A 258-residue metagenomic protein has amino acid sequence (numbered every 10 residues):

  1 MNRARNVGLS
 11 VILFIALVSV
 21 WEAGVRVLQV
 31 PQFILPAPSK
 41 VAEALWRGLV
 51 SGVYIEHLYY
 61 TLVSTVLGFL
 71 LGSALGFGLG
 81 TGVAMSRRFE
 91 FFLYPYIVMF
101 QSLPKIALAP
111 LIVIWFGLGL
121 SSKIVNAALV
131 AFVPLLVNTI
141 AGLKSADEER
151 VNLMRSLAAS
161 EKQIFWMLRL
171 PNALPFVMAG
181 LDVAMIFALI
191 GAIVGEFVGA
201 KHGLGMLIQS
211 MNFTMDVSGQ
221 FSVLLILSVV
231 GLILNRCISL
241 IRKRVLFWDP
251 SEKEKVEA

Functional and structural regions predicted by a protein language model:
R5-L28: N-terminal signal-anchor transmembrane alpha helix
V27-L70: Periplasmic/extracellular loop-to-transmembrane helix junction in inner-membrane transport proteins
L67-I97: Transmembrane-helix boundary motif in ABC transporter permease subunits
R87, K144, P175, F221-A258: C-terminal transmembrane helix and the adjacent membrane-cytosol boundary/short C-terminal tail of inner/organellar
V98-P134, A141-G142: Generic hydrophobic transmembrane alpha-helix motif, especially the helices
V113-I114, I190-I226, W248-V256: Glycine-rich helix-loop "coupling/hinge" segments at transmembrane-helix boundaries in multipass transporters
V125-L129, E161-G195, I238: Transmembrane alpha-helices
N138-G180, I208: Short cytoplasmic-facing helical segments at TM-TM junctions of multi-pass membrane proteins
